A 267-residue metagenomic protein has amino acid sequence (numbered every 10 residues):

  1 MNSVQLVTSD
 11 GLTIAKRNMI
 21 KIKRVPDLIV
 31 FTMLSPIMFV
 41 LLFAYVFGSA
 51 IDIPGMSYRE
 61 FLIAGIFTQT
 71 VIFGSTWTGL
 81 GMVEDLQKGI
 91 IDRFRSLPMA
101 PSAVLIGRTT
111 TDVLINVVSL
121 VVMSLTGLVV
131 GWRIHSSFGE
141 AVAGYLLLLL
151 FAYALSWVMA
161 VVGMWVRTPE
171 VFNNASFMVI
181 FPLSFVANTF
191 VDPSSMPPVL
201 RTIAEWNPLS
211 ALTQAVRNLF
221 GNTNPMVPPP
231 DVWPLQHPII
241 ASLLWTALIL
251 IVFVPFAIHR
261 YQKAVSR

Functional and structural regions predicted by a protein language model:
M1-S35: Aromatic- and glycine-rich beta-strand/loop motifs that create alpha-glucan
N2, L6-K16, F185-D231, I240: Short hydrophobic, aromatic-rich alpha-helical segments embedded in or entering the lipid bilayer of multi-pass
V30-L34, T168-N188: Pore- or pathway-lining transmembrane helices of multi-pass membrane proteins that form conduits for solutes/ions
M38-F43, R59-V130, M159, M178-V179 (+1 more regions): Hydrophobic alpha-helical transmembrane segments of multi-pass membrane transport proteins
V40, A44, R217-R267: Alpha-helical transmembrane segments of multi-pass membrane transporters/translocases
F43-D52, V130-H135, G139, V166-T168 (+2 more regions): Short helix-capping/hinge motifs at transmembrane helix termini and TM-loop junctions
A44-S49, R93, L128, W132 (+5 more regions): Transmembrane helix-loop junction
P101-S176, H237-I258: Alpha-helical transmembrane segments and their short interhelical loops
